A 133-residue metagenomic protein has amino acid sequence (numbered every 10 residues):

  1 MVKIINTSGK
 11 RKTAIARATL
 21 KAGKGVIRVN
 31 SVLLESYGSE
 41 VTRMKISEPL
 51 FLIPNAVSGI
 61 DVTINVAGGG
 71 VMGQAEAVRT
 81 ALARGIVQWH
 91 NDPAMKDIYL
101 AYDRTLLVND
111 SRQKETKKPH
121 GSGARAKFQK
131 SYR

Functional and structural regions predicted by a protein language model:
V2-G9, A16-K21, G25-A67, A83-R133: Structured, basic alpha/beta domains of bacterial-type, RNA-associated proteins
V71-R79: Beta-rich strand-turn-strand
